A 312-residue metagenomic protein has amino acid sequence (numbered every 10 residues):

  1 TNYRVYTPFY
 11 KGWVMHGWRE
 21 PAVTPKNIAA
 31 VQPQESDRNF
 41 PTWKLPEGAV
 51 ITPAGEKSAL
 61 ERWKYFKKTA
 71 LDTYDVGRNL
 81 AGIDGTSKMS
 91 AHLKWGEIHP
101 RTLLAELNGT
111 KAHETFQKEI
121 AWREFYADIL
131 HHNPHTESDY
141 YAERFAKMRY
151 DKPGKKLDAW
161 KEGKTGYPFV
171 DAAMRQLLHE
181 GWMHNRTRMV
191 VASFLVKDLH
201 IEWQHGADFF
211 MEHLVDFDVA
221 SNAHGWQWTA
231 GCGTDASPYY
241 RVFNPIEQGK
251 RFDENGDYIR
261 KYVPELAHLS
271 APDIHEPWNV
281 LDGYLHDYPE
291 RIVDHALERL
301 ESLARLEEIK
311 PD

Functional and structural regions predicted by a protein language model:
T1-N2: Short alpha-helix plus adjacent loop in nuclease-associated cores
V5-F145, F252-D253, D257-D312: Glycine/tryptophan-enriched, flexible segments
D84-E265, A271: Active-site-proximal binding-pocket segments
